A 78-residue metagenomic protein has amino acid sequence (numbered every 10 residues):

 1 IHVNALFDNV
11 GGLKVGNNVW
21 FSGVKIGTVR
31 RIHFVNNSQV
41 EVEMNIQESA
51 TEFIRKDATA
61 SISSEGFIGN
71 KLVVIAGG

Functional and structural regions predicted by a protein language model:
I1-G78: A secondary-structure micro-motif
